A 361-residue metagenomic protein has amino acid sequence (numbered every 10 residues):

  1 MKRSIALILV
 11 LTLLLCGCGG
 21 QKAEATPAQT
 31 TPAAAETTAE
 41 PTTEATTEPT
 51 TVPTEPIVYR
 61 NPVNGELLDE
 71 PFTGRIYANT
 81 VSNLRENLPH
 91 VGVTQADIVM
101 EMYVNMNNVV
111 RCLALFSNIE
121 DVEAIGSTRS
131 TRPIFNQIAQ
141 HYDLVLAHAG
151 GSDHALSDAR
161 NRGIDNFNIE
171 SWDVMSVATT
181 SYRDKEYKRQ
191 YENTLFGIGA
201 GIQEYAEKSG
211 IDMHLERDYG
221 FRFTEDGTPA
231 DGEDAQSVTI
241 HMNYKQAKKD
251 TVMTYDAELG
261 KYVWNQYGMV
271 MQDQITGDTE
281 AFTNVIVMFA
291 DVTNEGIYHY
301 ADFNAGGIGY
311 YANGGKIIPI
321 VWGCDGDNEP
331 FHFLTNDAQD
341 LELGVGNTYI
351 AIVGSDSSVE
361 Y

Functional and structural regions predicted by a protein language model:
M1, G20-A23: Short, low-complexity patches enriched in S/T/P/G
M1-K2, H299: Hydrophobic alpha-helical segments, principally membrane-spanning helices and signal/leader peptides
K2-V10: Sec-dependent signal peptide recognition, specifically the positively charged N-region followed immediately by
S4-I5, E24, L113: Small/flexible residues
L9-T12, N87: A generic, residue-level signal for flexible/boundary positions that often mark functional hotspots
L13-G17: C-terminal motif of bacterial Sec signal peptides marking the signal peptidase cleavage site
K22-G65: N-terminal, intrinsically disordered, polar/charged segments of Gram-positive cell-envelope systems that serve as
V52-M100, M106-Y361: A surface/extracellular/periplasmic glyco- and lipid-processing/surface-interacting theme
